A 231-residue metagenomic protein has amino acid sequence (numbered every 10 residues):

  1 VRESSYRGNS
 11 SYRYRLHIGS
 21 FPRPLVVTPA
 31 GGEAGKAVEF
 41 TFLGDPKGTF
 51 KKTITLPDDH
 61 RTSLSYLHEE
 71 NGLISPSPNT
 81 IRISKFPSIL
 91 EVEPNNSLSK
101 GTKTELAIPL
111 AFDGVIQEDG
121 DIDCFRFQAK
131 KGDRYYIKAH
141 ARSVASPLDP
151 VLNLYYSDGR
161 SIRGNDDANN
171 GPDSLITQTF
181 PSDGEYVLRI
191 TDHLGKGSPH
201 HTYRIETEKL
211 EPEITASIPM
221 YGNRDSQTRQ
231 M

Functional and structural regions predicted by a protein language model:
V1-R13, H17-S63, L67-G72, L110-T202 (+1 more regions): Acidic, Ser/Thr/Pro-rich low-complexity intrinsically disordered segments
G72-I108: Predominantly extracellular/luminal regions of secreted and cell-surface proteins, especially disulfide-bonded
